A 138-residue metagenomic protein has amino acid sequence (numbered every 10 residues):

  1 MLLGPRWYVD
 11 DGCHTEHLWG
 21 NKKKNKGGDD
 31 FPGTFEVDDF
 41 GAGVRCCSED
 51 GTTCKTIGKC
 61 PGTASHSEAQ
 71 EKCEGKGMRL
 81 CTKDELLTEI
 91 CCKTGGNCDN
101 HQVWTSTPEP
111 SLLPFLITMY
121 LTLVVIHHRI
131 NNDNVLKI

Functional and structural regions predicted by a protein language model:
M1, P61-T107: Conserved hydrophobic ligand-interaction patch in extracellular adhesion modules
M1-K23: Secreted, propeptide-processed cysteine-rich mini-domains
L3-V9, T53-A69, F115-I117: Disulfide-bonded cysteine-rich modules in secreted/extracellular proteins, activating on the conserved Cys frameworks
P5-W7, D39-F40, T53-C54, H66 (+4 more regions): Residue-level signal for mature regions of secreted extracellular proteins and peptides
D11, V44-R45, T52, G58 (+5 more regions): Extracellular secreted precursors and ectodomains with disulfide-bonded cysteine-rich loops/domains
D29-G33, H66: Eukaryotic intrinsically disordered and solvent-exposed regulatory patches
G33-K55, G96-L112: Short, structured beta-strand segments at or near domain termini in extracellular proteins/domains
P110-I138: Low-complexity, Pro/Ser/Thr-rich intrinsically disordered segments of extracellular/cell-surface proteins
